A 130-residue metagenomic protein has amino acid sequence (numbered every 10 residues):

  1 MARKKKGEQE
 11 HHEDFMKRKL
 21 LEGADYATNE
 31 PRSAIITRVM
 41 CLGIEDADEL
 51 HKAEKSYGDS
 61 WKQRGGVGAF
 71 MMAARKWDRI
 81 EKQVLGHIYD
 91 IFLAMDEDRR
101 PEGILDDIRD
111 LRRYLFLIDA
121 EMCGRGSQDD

Functional and structural regions predicted by a protein language model:
A2-D130: Intrinsically disordered, low-complexity regulatory regions that flank transcription factor DNA-binding cores
